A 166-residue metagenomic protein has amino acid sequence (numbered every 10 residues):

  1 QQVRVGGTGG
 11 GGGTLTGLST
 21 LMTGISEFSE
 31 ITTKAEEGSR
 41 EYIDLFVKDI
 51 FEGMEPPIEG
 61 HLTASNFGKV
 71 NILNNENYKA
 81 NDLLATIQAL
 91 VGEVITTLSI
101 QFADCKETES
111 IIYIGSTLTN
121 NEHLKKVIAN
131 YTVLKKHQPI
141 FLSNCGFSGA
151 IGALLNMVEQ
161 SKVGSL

Functional and structural regions predicted by a protein language model:
Q1, T63-N74, N121-K135: Acidic-glycine-rich active-site phosphate/pyrophosphate-binding loop
Q2-E55, E59, K69: Glycine-rich phosphate-binding loop plus the immediately following alpha-helix
G7, L84, Q88, S116-T117 (+1 more regions): Glycine- and other small-residue-rich loops at beta-strand/loop junctions that grip anionic moieties
T14-T23, E27, T32, H137-L166: Glycine-rich phosphate-binding/hydrolytic loop that grips phosphoryl groups
L21-I25, K34-G38, G53, V70-L73 (+6 more regions): Change "in soluble alpha/beta enzymes" to "in soluble alpha/beta proteins
T33-K34, E59, T63, F67 (+4 more regions): C-terminal region/appendage detector
H61-S110, T117: Adenine-nucleotide phosphate-binding core of ATP-dependent small-molecule kinases
Q101-F102, T108-Y131, G146: Glycine-rich phosphate-binding loops at beta-strand->alpha-helix junctions
